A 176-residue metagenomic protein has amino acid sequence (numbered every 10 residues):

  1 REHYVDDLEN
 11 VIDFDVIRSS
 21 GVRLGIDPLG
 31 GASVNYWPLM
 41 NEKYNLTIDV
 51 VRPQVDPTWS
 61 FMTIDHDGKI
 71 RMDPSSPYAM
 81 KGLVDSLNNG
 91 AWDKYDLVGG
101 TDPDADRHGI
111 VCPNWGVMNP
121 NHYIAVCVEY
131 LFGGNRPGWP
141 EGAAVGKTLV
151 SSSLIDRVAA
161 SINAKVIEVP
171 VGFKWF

Functional and structural regions predicted by a protein language model:
R1-F176: Phosphate-binding chemistry for phosphorylated carbohydrates and sugar-nucleotides
